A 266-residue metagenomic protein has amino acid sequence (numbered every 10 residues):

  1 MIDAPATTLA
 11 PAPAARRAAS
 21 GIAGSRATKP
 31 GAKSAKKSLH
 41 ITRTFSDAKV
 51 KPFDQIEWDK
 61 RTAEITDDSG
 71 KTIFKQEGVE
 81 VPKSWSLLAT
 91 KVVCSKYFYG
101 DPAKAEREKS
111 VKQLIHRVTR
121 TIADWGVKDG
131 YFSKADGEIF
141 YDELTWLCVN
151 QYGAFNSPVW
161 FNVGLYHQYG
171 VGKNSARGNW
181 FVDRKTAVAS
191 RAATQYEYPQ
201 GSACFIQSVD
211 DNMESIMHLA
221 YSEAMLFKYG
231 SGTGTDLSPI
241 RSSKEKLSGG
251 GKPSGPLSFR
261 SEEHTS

Functional and structural regions predicted by a protein language model:
M1-S266: Extended catalytic cores of very large enzyme megasubunits
